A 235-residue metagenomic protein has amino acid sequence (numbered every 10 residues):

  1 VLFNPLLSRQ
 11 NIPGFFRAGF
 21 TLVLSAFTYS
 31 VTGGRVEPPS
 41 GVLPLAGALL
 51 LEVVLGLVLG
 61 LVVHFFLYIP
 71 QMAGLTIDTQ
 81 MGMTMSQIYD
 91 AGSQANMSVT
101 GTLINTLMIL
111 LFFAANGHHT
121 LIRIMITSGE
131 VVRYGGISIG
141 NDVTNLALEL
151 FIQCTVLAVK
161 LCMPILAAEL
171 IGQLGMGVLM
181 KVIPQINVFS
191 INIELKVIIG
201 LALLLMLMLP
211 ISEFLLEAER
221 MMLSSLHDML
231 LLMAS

Functional and structural regions predicted by a protein language model:
V1-S235: Hydrophobic alpha-helical segments and their helix-loop boundaries in membrane and membrane-proximal proteins
